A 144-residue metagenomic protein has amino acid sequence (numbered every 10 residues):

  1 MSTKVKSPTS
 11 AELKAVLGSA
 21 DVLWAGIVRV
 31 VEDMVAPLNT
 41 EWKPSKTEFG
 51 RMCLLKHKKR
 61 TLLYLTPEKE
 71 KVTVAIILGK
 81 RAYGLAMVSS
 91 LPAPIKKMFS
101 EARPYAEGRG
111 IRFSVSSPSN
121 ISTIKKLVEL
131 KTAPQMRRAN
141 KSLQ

Functional and structural regions predicted by a protein language model:
M1-Q144: Charge-dense, helix-prone N-terminal extensions
